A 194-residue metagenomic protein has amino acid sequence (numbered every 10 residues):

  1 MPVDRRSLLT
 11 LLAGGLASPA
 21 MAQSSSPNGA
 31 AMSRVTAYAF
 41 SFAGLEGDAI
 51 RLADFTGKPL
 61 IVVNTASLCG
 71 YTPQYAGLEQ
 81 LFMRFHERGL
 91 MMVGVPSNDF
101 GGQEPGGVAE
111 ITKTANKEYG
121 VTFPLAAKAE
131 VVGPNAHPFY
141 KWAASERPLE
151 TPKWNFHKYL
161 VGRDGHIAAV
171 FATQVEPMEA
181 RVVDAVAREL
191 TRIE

Functional and structural regions predicted by a protein language model:
M1-G15: N-terminal secretory signal peptides and thylakoid transit peptides that target proteins across membranes
Q23-A53: N-terminal "domain-start" segment that seeds a small globular fold
Y38-A39, A127, G162: Terminal helix/beta-alpha structural elements that buttress the NAD(P)+-binding lobe
F55-G70, M92-V95: Short active-site neighborhood of thiol/selenol oxidoreductases, capturing the structured segment around
Y71-A136: Structural microenvironment flanking redox-active thiols in thiol-disulfide oxidoreductases
K141, S145-E194: Thiol-/selenol-based redox modules, centered on thioredoxin-like and closely related oxidoreductase domains
